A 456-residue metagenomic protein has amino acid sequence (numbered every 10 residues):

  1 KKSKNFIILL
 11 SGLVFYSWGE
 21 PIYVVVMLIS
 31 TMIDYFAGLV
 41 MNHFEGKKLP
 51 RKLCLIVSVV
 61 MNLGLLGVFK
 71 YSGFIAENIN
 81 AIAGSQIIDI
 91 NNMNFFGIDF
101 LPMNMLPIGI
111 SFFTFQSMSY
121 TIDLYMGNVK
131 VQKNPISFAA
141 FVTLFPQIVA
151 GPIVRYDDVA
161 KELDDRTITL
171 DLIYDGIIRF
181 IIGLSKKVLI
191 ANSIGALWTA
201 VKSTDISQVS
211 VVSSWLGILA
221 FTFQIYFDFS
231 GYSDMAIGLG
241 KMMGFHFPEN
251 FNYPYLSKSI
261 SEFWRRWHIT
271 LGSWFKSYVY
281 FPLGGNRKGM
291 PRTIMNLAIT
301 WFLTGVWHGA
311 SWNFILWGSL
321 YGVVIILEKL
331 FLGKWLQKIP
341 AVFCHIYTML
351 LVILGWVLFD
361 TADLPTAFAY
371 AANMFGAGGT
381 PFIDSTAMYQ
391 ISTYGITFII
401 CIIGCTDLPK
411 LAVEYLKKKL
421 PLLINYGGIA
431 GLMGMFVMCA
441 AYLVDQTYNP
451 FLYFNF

Functional and structural regions predicted by a protein language model:
K1-C405, K410-N455: Membrane-embedded transmembrane alpha-helical bundles that form the catalytic cores of multi-pass lipid-modifying
